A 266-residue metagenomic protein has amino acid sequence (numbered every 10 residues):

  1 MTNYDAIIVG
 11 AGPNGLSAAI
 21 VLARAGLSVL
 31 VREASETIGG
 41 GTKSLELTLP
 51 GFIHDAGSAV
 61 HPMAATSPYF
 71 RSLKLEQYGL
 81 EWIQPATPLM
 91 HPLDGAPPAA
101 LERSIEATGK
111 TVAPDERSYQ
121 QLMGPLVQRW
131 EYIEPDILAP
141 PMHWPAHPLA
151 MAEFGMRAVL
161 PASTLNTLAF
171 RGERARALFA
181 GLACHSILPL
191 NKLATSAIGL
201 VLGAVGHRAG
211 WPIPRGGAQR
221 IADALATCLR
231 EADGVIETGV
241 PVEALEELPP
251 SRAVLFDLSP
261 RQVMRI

Functional and structural regions predicted by a protein language model:
T2-Y132: N-terminal glycine-rich phosphate/pyrophosphate-binding loop and immediately adjacent elements
T2-Y4, L245-A253, D257-L258: Core beta-strand elements of the Rossmann-like FAD/NAD(P) dinucleotide-binding domain in flavoenzyme oxidoreductases
G10, L168, D257-L258: Short, well-ordered coil/turn residues at beta-beta hairpins and beta-strand->alpha-helix junctions within
A18, G41, E247, R265-I266: Short glycine-/acidic-enriched loop or helix-start segments at secondary-structure transitions that form or flank
V31-R32, A56, A177-L178, T238 (+1 more regions): General beta-strand structural signal in soluble alpha/beta enzymes
L93-L193: Rossmann-like flavin
G199-E246: Helical element adjacent to the flavin cofactor pocket in flavoenzyme catalytic cores
F256-I266: Flavin (primarily FAD) binding-site architecture
